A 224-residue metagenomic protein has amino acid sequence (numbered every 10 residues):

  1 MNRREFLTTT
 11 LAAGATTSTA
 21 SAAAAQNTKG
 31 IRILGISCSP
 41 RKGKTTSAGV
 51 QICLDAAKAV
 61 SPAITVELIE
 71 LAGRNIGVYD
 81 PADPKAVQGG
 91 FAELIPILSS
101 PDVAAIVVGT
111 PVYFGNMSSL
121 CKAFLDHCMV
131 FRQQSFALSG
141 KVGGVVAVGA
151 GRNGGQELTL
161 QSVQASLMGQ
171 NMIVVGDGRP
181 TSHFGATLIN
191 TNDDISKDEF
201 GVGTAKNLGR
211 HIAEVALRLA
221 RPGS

Functional and structural regions predicted by a protein language model:
L7-Q134, F184-S224: N-terminal beta1-alpha1-beta2 submodule of the flavodoxin-like/Rossmannoid cofactor-binding fold
S139-P180: Short, glycine-/small-residue-rich phosphate/pyrophosphate-handling segment
